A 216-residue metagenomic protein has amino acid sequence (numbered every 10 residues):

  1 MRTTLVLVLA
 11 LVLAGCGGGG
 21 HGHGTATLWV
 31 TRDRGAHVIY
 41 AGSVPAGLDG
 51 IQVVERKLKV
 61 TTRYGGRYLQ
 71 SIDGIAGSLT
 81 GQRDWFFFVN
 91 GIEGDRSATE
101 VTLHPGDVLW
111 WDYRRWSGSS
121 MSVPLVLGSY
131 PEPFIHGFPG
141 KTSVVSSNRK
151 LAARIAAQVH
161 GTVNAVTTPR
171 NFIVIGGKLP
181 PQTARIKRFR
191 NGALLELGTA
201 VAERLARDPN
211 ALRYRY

Functional and structural regions predicted by a protein language model:
T4-A14: Bacterial N-terminal signal peptides
C16-Y216: Ubiquitin-like/PB1-type beta-grasp interaction modules and other compact soluble beta-rich domains
